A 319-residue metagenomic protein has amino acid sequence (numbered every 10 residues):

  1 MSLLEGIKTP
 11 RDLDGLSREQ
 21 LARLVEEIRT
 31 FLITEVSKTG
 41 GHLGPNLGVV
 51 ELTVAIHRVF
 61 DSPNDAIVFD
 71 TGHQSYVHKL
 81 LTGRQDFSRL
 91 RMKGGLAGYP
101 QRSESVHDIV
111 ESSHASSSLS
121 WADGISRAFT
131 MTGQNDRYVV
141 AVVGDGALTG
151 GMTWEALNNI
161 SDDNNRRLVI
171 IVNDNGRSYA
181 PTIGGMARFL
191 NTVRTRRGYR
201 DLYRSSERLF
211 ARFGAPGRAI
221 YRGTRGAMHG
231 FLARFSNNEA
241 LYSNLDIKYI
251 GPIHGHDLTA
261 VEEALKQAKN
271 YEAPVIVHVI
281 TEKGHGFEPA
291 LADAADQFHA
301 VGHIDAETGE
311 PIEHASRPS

Functional and structural regions predicted by a protein language model:
M1-T82, L241-L265, N270-T281: N-terminal amphipathic, basic-rich helices that act as targeting or association modules
L4, G176-S319: Long, well-ordered, tryptophan-enriched scaffold segments
E19, R23, E27, L47 (+10 more regions): Generic recognition of stable, solvent-exposed alpha-helical segments in well-folded globular domains
E26-S37, D61, G95, R127-T130 (+8 more regions): Generic secondary-structure signature for well-ordered alpha-helical cores
H42-D163: Cofactor-binding active-site loop characterized by glycine-rich and histidine/acidic residues
F69-D70, V142-V143, V169-N173, H278-E282: Short beta-strand segments
Y138-V140, R167, P274-I276: Residue-level preference for the first positions of well-ordered beta-strands
G150-N173, M186-R196: A short alpha/beta connector and helix-capping loop motif
